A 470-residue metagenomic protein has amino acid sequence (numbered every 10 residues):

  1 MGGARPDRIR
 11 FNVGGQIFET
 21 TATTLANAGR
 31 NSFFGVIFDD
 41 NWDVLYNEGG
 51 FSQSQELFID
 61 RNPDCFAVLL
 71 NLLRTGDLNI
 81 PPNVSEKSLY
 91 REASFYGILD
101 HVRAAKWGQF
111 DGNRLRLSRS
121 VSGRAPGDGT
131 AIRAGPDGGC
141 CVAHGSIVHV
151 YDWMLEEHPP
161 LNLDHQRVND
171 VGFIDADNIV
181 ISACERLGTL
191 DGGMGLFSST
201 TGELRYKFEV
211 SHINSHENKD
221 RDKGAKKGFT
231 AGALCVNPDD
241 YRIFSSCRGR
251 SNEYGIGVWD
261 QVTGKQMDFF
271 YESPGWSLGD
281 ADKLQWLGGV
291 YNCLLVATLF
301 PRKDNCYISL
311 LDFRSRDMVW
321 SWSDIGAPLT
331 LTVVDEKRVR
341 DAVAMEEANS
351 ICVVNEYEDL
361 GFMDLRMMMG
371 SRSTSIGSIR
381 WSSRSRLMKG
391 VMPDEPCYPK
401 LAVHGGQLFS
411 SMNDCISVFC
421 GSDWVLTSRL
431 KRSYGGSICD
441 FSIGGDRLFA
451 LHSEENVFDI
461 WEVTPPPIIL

Functional and structural regions predicted by a protein language model:
M1-T24: N-terminal BTB/POZ boundary and linker segment
R10, I17, R30-L99: Canonical BTB/POZ domain core
G108-D128, Y151-E157, R384-S385: A short helix->beta-strand "capping" segment at the edge of beta-propeller domains
R124-R133, H165-A176, I213-N237, G275-C293 (+3 more regions): Canonical WD40 repeat/beta-propeller blade segments in eukaryotic WD-repeat proteins
D137-G138, A176-N178, D239-Y241, V290-L294 (+4 more regions): Short coil/turn segments that connect the beta-strands within blades of beta-propeller domains
A143, S182-A183, S246-R248, V296-L299 (+4 more regions): Residue-level marker for isolated small/hydroxyl-bearing positions within beta-strands of beta-sheet-rich domains
V150-P160, T189-N218, R248-L278, L287-C293 (+4 more regions): Per-blade loop-tip surfaces of WD-repeat and WD-like beta-propellers in eukaryotic adaptors/scaffolds
G435-L470: Blade-level signature of beta-propeller repeat domains, shared across WD40, Kelch, NHL, RCC1 and BNR/Asp-box propellers
